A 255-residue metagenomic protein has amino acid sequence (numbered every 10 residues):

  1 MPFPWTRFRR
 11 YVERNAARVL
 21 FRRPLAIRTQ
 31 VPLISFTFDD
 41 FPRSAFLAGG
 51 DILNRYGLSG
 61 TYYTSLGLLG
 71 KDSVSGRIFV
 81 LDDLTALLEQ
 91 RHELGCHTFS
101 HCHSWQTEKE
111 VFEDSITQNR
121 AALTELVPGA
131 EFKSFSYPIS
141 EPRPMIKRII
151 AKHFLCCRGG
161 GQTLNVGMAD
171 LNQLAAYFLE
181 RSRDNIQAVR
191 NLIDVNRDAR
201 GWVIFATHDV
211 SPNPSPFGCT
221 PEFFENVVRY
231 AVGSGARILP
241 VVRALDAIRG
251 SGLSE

Functional and structural regions predicted by a protein language model:
M1-V31: Membrane-proximal basic amphipathic "stem/tether" segments
A17-R28, G60, T64, G70-K71 (+5 more regions): C-terminal domain-boundary segment and adjacent tail
Q30-F36, P138: Alpha-helical scaffold segments that form or flank carboxylate-/histidine-based iron centers
S35-F38, G95, A206, I238: Generic enzyme active-site microenvironment
F38-D40, S44-G49: Conserved beta-strand->loop/alpha-helix structural units within folded catalytic cores of enzymes with alpha/beta
F46, V80, F112, I116 (+2 more regions): Aromatic/hydrophobic pocket-lining residues that form the small-molecule binding cavity in soluble enzyme cores
N54-R148, K152-L155, G160-F178, R200-N213: Metal-dependent polysaccharide deacetylase catalytic core of the NodB/CE4 family, i.e., the active-site-bearing domain
S73-S75, F178-Q187, G218: Active-site glycine- and acidic-residue-rich loops that bind and position anionic ligands or nucleotide-like cofactors
